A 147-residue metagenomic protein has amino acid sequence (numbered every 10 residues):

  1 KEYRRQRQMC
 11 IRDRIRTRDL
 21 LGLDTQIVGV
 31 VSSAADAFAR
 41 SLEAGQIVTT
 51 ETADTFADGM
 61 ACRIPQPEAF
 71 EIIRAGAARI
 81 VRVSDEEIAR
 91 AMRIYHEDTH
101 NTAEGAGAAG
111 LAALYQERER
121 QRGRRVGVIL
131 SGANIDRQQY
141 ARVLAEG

Functional and structural regions predicted by a protein language model:
K1-I11: Single conserved hydrophobic/aromatic residue that forms the stacking wall/gate of nucleotide- or nucleobase-binding
Q8, V31-D36, D54-F56, I64-Q66 (+3 more regions): Glycine-rich beta-alpha junction loops
R12-G22: Short Gly/Thr/Asp-enriched flexible loops that form oxyanion-binding sites at enzyme active sites
T17-R18, Q26, A37-M60, P65: Anionic-ligand binding region
D24-Q26, R125: Residues at the starts of beta-strands that form the adenosine-phosphate
Q66-G123: Active-site-adjacent helical/loop segments in soluble small-molecule enzymes
A109-G147: Phosphate-binding loop/pocket of nucleotide- and phosphate-handling active sites
